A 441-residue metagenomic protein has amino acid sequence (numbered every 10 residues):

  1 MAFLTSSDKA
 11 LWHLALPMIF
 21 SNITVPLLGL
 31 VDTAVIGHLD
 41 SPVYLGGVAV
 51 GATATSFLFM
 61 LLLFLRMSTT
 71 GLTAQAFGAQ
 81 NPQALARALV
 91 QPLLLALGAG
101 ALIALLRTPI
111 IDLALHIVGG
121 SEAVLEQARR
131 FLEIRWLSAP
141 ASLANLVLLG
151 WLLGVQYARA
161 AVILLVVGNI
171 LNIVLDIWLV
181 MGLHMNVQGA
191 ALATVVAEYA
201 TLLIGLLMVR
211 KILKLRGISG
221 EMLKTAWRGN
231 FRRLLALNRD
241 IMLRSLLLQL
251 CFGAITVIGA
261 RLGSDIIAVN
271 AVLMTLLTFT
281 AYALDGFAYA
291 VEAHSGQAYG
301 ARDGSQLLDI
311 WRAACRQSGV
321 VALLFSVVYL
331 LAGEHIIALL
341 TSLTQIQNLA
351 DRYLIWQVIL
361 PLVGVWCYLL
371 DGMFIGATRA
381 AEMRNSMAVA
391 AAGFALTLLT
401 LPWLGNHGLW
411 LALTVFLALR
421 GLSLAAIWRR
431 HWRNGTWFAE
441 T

Functional and structural regions predicted by a protein language model:
M1-A15, T73-P140, V174, G182-R239 (+2 more regions): Short alpha-helical transmembrane segments in multi-pass integral membrane proteins
I19-G71, R135-S142, R232-Q297, S318-F325 (+2 more regions): Transmembrane helix-bundle signature of multi-pass secondary active exporters and lipid flippases
V25, G29, T33, G37 (+9 more regions): Juxtamembrane/transmembrane-helix interface segments of polytopic membrane transporters
L30, L39-P42, A76-A79, G154-V155 (+5 more regions): Helix-loop interface residues and adjacent transmembrane-helix termini in multi-pass membrane transporters, primarily
L30-A34, V147-W151, I170-W178, L206 (+5 more regions): Alpha-helical transmembrane segments of multipass membrane proteins
L45-L105, S142-Q156, A160-A161, V269-L331 (+2 more regions): Small-residue-rich hydrophobic transmembrane alpha-helices
R66, I134-L153, A161-N169, A190-L206 (+4 more regions): Short runs within selected transmembrane alpha-helices of multi-pass transporters and secretion channels
